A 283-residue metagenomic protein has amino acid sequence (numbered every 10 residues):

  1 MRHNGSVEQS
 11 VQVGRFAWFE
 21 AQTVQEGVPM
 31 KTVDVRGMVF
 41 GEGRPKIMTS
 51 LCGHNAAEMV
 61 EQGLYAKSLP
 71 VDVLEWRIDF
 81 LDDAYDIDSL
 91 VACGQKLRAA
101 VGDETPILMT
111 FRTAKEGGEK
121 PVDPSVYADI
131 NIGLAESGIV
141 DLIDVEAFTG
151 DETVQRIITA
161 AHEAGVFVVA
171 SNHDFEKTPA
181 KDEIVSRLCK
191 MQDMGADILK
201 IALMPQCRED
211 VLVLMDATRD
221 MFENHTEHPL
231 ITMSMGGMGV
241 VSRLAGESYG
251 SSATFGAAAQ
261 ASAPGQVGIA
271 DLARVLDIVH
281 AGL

Functional and structural regions predicted by a protein language model:
H3, Q9-Q12, Q22-Q25: Low-complexity, intrinsically disordered or signal/transmembrane-proximal segments
Q25-E61, L283: N-terminal amphipathic alpha-helix/helix-capping segment at the start of soluble metabolic enzymes
G27-V33, P124, G268-D271: Short N-terminal or domain-adjacent regulatory/targeting segments
V33, G94-Q95, M215-R219: Short, well-ordered amphipathic alpha-helices
P45, T105-P106, V166, H228: A structural micro-motif
I47-L69, V73-A160, H173-E176: Active-site beta->alpha loop and helix N-cap motifs at the rims of alpha/beta catalytic domains
A147-L283: Catalytic alpha/beta core domains of metabolic enzymes, predominantly
